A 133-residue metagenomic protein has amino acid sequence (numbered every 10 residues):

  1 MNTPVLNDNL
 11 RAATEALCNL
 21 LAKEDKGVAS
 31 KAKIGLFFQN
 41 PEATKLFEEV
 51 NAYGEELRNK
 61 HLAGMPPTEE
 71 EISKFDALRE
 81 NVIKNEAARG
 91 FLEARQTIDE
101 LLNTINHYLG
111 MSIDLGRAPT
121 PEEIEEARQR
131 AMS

Functional and structural regions predicted by a protein language model:
M1-E15: N-terminal leader/targeting peptides and immediately adjacent processing regions
V5-D8, L21, F37-T44: A short glycine-/small-residue-rich loop at the edge of a beta-strand within enzyme catalytic domains
R11-G35: Short, charge-rich amphipathic alpha-helices with coiled-coil/heptad character
C18, N51-G54, R58, R79 (+3 more regions): Structural signal for well-ordered, non-membrane alpha-helices
K31, F37-A94: Amphipathic alpha-helical segments
N81-L115: A contiguous, mid-protein "functional segment" used to position or interact with cofactors/ions or partner subunits
T104-S133: Short terminal interaction segments
